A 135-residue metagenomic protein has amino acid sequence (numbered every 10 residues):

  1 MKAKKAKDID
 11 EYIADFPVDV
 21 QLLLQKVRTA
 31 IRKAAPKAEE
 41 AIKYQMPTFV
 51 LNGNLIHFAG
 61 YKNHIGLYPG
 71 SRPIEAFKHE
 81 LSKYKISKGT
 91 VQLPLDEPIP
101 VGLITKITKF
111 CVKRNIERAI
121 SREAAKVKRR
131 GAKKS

Functional and structural regions predicted by a protein language model:
M1-S135: Charge-dense, helix-prone N-terminal extensions
